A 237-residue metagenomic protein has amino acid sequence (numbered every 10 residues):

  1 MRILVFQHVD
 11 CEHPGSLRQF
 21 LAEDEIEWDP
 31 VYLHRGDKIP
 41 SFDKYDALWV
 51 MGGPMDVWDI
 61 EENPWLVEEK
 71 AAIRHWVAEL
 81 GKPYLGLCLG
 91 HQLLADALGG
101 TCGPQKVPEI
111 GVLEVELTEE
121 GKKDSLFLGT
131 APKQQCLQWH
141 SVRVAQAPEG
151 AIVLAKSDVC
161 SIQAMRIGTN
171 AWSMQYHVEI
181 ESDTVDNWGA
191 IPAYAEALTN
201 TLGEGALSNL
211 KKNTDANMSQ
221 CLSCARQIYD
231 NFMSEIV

Functional and structural regions predicted by a protein language model:
M1-L4: Extreme N-terminal starter segment of soluble prokaryotic enzymes
F6-H8, L33, L89: Cofactor-binding loop segments of dinucleotide-utilizing enzymes, especially the Rossmann-like FAD- and NAD(P)+-binding
E12-S16: Short N-terminal binding/cap micro-motifs at the start of the first secondary-structure element
Q19-L85: Flexible gly/pro-rich beta->alpha loop and the following alpha-helix that scaffold active-site loops
E27-D29, P83, T101, Q135 (+1 more regions): Conserved beta-strand segments of alpha/beta enzyme cores
A72, G103, L117-V237: Amide-donor transfer/coupling interface in amidating biosynthetic enzymes
V77-T101: Catalytic nucleophile loop
